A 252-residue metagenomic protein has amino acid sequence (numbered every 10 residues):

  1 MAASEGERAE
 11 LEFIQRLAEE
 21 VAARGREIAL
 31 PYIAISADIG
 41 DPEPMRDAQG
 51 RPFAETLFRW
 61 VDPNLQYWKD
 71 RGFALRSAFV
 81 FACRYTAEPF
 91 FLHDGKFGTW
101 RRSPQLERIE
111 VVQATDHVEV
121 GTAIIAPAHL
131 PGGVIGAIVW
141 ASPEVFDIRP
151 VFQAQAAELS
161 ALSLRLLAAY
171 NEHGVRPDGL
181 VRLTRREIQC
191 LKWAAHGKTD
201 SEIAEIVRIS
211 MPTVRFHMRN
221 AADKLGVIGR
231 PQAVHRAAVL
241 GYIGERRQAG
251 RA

Functional and structural regions predicted by a protein language model:
M1-A18, I28, G136-T184, K192: Juxtadomain coupling helices with adjacent low-complexity linkers
A3-E10, E19-H129: Regulatory input/activation interfaces that engage signals or partners
A128-I138: Short hydrophobic/glycine-rich mini-motifs in sensory/regulatory modules that couple input to downstream signaling
A157, T184-I188, S201, P231 (+1 more regions): Short alpha-helical elements of helix-turn-helix
H173-T213: Helix-turn-helix DNA-binding segment
I188-K192, A222, V234: Hydrophobic residues on short alpha-helical segments
H217-N220: Residues within the DNA-recognition helix of helix-turn-helix
D223-A252: Basic, Lys/Arg-enriched C-terminal extension of HTH/homeodomain DNA-binding domains
